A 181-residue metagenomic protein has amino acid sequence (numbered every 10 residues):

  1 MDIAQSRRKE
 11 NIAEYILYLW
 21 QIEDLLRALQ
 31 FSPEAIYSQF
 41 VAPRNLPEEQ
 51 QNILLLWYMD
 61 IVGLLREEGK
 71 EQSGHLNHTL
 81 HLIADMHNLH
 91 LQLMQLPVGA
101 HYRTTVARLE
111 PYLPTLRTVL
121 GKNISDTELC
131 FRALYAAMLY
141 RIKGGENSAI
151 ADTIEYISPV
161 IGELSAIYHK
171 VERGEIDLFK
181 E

Functional and structural regions predicted by a protein language model:
I3, N45, I53, V62-R66 (+5 more regions): A structural motif
I3-S73: N-terminal interaction modules that seed assembly of large macromolecular complexes
Q21, A28, I53-L56, D60 (+5 more regions): Charged, amphipathic alpha-helical oligomerization/scaffolding segments
L29, P47, L65-E68, Q72 (+4 more regions): Short secondary-structure junctions and interdomain/linker hinges
S38-Q39, L80, R103, A151 (+1 more regions): Short, charged, amphipathic alpha-helical segments
E67-L93, E172-E181: Charged low-complexity stretches with an acidic bias
L76-A137: A charged, amphipathic interaction segment
P114-E181: Glycine-rich, aromatic-bearing surface loops/beta-hairpins
